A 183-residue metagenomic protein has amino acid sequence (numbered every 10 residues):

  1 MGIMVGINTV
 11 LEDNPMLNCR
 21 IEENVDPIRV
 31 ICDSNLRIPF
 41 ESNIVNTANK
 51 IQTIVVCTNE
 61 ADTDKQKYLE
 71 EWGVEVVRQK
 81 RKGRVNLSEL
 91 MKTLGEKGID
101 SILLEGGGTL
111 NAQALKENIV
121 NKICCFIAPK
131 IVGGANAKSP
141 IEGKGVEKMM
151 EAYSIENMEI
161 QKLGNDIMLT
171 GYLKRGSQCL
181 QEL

Functional and structural regions predicted by a protein language model:
M1-L183: Enzymes that bind and transform nitrogen-containing heteroaromatic metabolites
